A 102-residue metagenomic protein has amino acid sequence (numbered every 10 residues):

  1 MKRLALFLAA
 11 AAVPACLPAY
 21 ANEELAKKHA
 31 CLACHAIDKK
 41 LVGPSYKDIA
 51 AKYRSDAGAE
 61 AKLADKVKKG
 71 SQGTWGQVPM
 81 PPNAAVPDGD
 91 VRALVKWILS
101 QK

Functional and structural regions predicted by a protein language model:
M1-N22, K102: N-terminal export/targeting leaders of redox proteins
Y20-I37: Sequence/structural segment immediately N-terminal to covalent heme-attachment motifs in c-type and related
A33, V42-Y53, D65-V95: Axial heme c-ligation environment in periplasmic c-type cytochrome domains
H35, L99-K102: Protein kinase-like catalytic domain
